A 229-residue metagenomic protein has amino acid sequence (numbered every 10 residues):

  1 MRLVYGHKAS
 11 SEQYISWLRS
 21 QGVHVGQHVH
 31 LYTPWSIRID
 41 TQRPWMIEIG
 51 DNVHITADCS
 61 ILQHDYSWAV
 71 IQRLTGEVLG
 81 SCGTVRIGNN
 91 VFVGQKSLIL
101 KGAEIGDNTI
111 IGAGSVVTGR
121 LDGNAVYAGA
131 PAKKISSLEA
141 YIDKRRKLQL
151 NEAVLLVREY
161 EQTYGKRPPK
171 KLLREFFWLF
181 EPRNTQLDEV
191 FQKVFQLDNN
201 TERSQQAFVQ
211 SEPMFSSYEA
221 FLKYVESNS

Functional and structural regions predicted by a protein language model:
M1-H28, A132-S229: Terminal amphipathic alpha-helical/low-complexity segments used for targeting or macromolecular assembly
Y14-S16, V23, H30-E104, A130-P131 (+2 more regions): Flexible, glycine/small-residue-enriched loop-and-beta-strand segment within the central core of proteins
H28-V29, L121: Short loop/turn and capping residues at structural boundaries
T41, G76-L79, G114, N151 (+1 more regions): Short amphipathic alpha-helical patches
Q95-I110, S115-G119: Beta-rich strand-turn-strand
Y127: Conserved active-site beta-strand element of glycosyltransferases/polysaccharide synthases
